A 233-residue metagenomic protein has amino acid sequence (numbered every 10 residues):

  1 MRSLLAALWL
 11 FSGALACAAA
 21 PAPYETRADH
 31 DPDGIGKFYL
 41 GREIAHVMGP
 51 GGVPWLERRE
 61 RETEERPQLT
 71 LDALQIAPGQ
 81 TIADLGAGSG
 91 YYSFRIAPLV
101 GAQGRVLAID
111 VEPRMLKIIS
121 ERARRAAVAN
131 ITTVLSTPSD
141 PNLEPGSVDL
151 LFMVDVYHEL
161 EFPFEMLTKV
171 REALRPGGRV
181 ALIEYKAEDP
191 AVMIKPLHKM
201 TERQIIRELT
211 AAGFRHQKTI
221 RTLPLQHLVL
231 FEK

Functional and structural regions predicted by a protein language model:
A6-A16: Bacterial N-terminal signal peptides
A20-A83: Class I SAM-dependent transferase core
A83-D140: Class I SAM-dependent methyltransferase SAM/SAH-binding core
A97-P98, F164-R179: A short glycine-rich, Lys/Arg-flanked "PGG" loop and its adjoining helix->strand segment in the class I
P141-L150: A short acidic, Gly/Pro-enriched loop at the edge of an enzyme's catalytic core that lines a small-molecule cofactor
D149-F164: A short SAM/SAH-binding and catalytic strip from SAM-dependent methyltransferases
R179-I206: Conserved class I S-adenosyl-L-methionine
Q217-K233: Core SAM-dependent methyltransferase catalytic element
